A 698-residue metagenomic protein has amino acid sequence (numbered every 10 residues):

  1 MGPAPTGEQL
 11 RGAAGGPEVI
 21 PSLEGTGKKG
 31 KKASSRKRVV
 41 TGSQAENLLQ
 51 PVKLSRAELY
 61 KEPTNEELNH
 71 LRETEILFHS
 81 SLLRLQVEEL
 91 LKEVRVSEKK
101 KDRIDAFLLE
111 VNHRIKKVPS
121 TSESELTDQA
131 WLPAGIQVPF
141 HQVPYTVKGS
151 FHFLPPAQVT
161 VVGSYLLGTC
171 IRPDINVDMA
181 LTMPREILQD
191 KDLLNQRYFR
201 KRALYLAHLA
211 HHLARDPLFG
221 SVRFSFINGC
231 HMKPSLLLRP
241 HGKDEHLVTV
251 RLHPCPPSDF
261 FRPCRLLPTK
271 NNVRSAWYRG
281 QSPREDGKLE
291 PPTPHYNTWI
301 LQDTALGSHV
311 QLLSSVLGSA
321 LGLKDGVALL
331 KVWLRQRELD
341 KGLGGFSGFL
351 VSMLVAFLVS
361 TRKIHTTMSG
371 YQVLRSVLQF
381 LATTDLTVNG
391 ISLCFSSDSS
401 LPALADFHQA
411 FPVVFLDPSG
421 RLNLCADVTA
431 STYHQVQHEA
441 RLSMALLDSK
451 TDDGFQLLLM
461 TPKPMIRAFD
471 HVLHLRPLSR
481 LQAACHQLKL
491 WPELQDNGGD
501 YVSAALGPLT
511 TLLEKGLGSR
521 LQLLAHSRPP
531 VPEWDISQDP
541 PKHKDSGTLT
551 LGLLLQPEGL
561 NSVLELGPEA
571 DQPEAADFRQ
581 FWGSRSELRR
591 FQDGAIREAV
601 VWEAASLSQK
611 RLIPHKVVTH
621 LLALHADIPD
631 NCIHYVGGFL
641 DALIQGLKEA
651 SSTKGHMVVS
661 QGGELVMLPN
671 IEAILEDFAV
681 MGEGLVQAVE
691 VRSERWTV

Functional and structural regions predicted by a protein language model:
G2-D174, M183-G242, L247-V250, C255-F260 (+7 more regions): N-terminal regions immediately upstream of nucleotidyltransferase
A4-K28, A33, K37-N47, P51 (+1 more regions): Conserved nucleotidyltransferase catalytic core and NTase-mimicking acidic/glycine-rich helix/loop elements in nucleic
Q86, R103-A106, E110, D178 (+8 more regions): Acidic, Ser/Thr-rich intrinsically disordered and amphipathic helical segments
I171-R172, P263-R265, T366-T367: Short conserved micro-motifs at the rims of enzyme active sites and ligand-binding pockets
M179, L238, A356: A short beta-strand motif that forms the metal-chelation/ATP-contact edge of phosphoryl-transfer active sites
T269-R279, T387-S396: Short secondary-structure transition/capping segments
